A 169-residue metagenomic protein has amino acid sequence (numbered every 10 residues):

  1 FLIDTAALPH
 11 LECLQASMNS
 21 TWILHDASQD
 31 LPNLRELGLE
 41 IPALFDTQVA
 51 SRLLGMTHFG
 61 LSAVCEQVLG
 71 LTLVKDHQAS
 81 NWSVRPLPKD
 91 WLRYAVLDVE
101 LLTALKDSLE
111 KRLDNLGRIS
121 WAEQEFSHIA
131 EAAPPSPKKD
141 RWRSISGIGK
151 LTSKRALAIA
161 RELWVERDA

Functional and structural regions predicted by a protein language model:
F1-A63, Q67: Conserved RNase H-like, two-metal-ion catalytic cores of nucleic-acid enzymes
S20, L54-G55, L92-A95, K150-S153: Hydrophobic alpha-helical scaffolding
S28, F59-S62, V96-T103, S120-E123 (+1 more regions): Non-catalytic, well-ordered alpha-helical scaffold segments
N33, A63-Q67, L101-A104, S108 (+2 more regions): Alpha-helical scaffold segments in soluble metabolic enzymes
L39, L69-L71, R118: Short aromatic/hydrophobic-glycine micro-motifs
L44, T72-Q78, A169: Short, surface-exposed acidic
L73-P135: Acidic, Mg2+-coordinating catalytic module of metal-dependent nucleases/exonucleases that use a two-metal-ion mechanism
L113-A169: Acidic catalytic cores of enzymes that act on phosphate-bearing nucleotides/polynucleotides
